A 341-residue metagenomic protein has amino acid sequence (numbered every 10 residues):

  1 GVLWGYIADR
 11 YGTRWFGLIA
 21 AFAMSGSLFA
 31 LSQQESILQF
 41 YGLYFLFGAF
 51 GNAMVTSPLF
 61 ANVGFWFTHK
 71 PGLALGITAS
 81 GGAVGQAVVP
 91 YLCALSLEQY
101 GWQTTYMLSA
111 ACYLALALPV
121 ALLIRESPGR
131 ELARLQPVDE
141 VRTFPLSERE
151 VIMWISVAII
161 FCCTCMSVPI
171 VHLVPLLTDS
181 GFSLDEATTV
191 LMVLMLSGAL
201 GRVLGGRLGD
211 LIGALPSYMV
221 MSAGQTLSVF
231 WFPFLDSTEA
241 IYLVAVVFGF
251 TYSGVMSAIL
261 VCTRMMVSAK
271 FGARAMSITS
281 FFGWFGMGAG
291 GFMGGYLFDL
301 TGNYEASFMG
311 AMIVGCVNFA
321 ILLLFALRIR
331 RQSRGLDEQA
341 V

Functional and structural regions predicted by a protein language model:
I7-A8, V88-Y100, L177-T178, L208-G209 (+1 more regions): Interfacial helix-cap and linker-helix signal at transmembrane-aqueous boundaries of multi-pass secondary transporters
F22-E35, G224-D236: C-terminal ends and interior cores of transmembrane alpha-helices in multi-pass membrane transporters/permeases
S27, L38-M54, I160, A240-G254: Hydrophobic core of transmembrane alpha-helices in multi-pass small-molecule transporters, especially MFS/SLC-type
A53-F67, G254-V267: Intracellular juxtamembrane helix-capping segments at the cytosolic ends of symmetry-related transmembrane helices
T78-E126: Helix-loop-helix hairpin linking two adjacent transmembrane segments in secondary transporters
Q86, M266-N303, A311: A late C-terminal transmembrane helix in Major Facilitator Superfamily
E150-R207: Extracytoplasmic gate region of multi-pass secondary transporters
M192-L204, G209-C262: C-terminal transmembrane helical hairpin of 12-TM major facilitator-type secondary transporters
